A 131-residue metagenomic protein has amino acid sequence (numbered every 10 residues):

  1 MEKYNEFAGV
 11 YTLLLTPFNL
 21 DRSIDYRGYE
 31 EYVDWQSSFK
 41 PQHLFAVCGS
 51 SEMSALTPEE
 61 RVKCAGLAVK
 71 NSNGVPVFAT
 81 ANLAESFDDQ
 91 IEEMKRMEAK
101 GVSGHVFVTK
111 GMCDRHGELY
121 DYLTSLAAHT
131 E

Functional and structural regions predicted by a protein language model:
E2-E131: Active-site beta->alpha loop and helix N-cap motifs at the rims of alpha/beta catalytic domains
